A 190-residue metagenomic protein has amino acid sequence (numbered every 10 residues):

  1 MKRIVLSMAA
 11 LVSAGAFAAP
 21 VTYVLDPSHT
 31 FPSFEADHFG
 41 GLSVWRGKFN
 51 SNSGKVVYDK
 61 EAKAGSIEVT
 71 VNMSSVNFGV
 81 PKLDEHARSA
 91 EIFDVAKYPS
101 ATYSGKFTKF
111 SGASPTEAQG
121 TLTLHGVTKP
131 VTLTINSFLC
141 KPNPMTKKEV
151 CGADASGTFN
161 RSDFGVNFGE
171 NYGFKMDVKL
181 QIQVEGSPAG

Functional and structural regions predicted by a protein language model:
M1-F17: Gram-negative bacterial Sec-dependent N-terminal signal peptides
A18-G190: Low-complexity, acidic/polar, glycine-enriched regions of mature
